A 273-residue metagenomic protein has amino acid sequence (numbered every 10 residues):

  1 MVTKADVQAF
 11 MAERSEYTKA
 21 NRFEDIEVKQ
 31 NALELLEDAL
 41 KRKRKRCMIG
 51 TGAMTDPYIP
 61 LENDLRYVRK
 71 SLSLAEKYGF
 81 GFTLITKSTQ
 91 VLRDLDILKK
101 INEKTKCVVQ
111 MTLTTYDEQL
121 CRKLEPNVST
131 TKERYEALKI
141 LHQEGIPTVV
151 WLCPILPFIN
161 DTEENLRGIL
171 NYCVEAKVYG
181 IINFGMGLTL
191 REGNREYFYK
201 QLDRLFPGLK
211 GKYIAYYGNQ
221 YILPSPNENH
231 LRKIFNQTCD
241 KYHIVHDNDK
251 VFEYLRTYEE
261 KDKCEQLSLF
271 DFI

Functional and structural regions predicted by a protein language model:
M1-Q110, T114-R122, T131-Y135: Conserved Radical SAM active-site core
I49-G50, I85, T148-L152, I181-G185: Short beta-strand segments at enzyme active-site cores
L65-R66, K99-M111, N160-K177, D203-L205: Short, electropositive alpha-helical surface patch
E76, H142, V174-K177: Non-catalytic positions within long, well-ordered alpha-helices that form the structural scaffold/packing of enzyme
G79-F80, I146, V178: A structural motif
K99-N102, Y135-Q143, N236, D240: Surface-exposed amphipathic alpha-helices with a cationic face
Y116-E118, E125-N127, I140-T162, G185-L188: Conserved strand-turn element in the central/C-terminal portion of the radical SAM core barrel that lines
E164-I273: Auxiliary Fe-S-binding modules of radical SAM enzymes
